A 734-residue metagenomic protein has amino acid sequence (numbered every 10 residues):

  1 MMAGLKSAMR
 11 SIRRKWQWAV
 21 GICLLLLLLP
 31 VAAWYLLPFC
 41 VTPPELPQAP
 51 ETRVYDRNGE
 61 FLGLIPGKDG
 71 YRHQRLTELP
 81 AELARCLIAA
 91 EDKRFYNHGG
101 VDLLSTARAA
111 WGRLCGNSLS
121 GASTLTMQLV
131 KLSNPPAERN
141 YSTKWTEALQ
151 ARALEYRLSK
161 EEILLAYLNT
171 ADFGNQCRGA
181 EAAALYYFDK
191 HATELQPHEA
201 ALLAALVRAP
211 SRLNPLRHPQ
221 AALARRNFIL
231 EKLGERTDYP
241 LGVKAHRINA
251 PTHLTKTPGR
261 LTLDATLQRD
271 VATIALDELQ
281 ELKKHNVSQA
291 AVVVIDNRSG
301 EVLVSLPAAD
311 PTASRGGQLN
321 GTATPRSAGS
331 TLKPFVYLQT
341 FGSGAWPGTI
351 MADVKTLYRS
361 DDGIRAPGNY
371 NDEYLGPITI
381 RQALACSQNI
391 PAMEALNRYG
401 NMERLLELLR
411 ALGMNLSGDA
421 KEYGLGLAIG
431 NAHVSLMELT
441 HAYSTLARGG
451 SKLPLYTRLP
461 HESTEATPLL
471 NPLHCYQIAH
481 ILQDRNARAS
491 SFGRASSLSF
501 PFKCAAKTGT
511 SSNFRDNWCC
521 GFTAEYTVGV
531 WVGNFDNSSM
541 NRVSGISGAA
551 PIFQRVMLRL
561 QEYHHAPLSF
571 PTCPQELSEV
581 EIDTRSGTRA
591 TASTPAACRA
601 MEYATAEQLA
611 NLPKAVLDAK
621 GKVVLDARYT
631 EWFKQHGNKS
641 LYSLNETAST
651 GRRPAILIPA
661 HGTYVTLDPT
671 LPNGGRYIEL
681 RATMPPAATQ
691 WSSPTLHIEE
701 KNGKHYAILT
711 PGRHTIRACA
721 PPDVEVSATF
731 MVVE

Functional and structural regions predicted by a protein language model:
M2, M9-W16, V31, Y55 (+4 more regions): Soluble, non-transmembrane domains of envelope/secretory-pathway proteins that act on or interact with carbohydrate
M2-Y55, R94: N-terminal type II signal-anchor transmembrane helix that functions as the membrane-insertion/stop-transfer segment
V31, S118-T273, A395, E407-A420 (+2 more regions): Non-catalytic, structured segments within soluble enzyme domains
E51-G63, L79, L195, T262 (+3 more regions): A short, well-structured edge-of-sheet supersecondary motif
C86-I88, L233, V271, G300 (+7 more regions): Active-site SXXK
G112-R139, H246-P258, R298, A345-L405 (+2 more regions): Conserved catalytic neighborhood of penicillin-recognizing serine enzymes
A151, V207-A224, G259-L267, L279 (+5 more regions): Active-site loop and adjoining helix of the penicillin-binding protein/serine DD-peptidase-beta-lactamase fold
L261-K284, V292-D296, S305, T312-T324 (+3 more regions): A penicillin-recognizing enzyme superfamily signal
